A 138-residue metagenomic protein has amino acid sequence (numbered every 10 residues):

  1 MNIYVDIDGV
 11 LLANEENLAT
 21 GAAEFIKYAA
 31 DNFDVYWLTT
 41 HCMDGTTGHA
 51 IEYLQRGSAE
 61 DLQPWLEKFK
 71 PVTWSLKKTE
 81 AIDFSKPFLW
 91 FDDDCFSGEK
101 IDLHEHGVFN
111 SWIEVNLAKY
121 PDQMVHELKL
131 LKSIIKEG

Functional and structural regions predicted by a protein language model:
M1-L76, D122: Alpha-helical substrate-recognition element adjacent to the catalytic core
A50-G138: C-terminal cap/substrate-recognition subdomain and adjoining C-terminal extension of metal-dependent phosphatase-like
